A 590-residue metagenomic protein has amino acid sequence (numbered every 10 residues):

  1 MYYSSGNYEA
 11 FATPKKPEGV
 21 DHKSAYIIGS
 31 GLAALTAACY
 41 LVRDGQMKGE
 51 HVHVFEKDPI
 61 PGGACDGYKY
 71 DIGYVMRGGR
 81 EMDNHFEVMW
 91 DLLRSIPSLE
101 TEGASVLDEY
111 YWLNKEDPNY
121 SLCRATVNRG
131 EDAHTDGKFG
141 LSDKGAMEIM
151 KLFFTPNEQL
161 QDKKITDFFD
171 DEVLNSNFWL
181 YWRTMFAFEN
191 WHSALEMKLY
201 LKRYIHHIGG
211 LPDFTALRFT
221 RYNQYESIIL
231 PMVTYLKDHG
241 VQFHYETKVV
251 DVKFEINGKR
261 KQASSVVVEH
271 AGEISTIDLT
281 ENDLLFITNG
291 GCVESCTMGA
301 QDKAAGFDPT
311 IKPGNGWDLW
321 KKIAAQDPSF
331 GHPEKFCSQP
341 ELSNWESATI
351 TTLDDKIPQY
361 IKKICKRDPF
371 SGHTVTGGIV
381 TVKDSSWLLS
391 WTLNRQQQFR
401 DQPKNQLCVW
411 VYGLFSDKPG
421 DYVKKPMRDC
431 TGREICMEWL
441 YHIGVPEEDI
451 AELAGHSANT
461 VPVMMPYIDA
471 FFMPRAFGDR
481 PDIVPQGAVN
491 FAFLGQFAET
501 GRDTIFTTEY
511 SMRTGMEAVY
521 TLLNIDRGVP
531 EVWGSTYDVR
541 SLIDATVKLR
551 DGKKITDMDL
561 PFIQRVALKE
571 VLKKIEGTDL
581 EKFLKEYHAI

Functional and structural regions predicted by a protein language model:
M1-A25, R43-H51, K69, A545 (+1 more regions): Extreme N-terminal leader/targeting segments of oxidoreductases
M1-Y3, A37, L41, G45-N84 (+6 more regions): Beta1-alpha1 glycine-rich phosphate/pyrophosphate-binding loop at the start of Rossmann-like nucleotide-binding domains
T13, G19-E148: N-terminal glycine-rich phosphate/pyrophosphate-binding loop and immediately adjacent elements
S24-Y26, H51-H53, G240-F243, S265 (+4 more regions): Beta-sheet entry/capping signal
L99-H206, L217-F219: Rossmann-like flavin
G103-Y111, Y245, R527-Y537: Short, glycine/acidic-rich hinge or "gate" loops at secondary-structure transitions that mediate conformational
K202-L284, N289-G290, D302-K303, D308-W317: Helical element adjacent to the flavin cofactor pocket in flavoenzyme catalytic cores
I205-T220, N282-L284, N289-M516, Y520-Y537: C-terminal segments that line or cap access tunnels to active or ligand-binding sites in enzymes and enzyme-associated
